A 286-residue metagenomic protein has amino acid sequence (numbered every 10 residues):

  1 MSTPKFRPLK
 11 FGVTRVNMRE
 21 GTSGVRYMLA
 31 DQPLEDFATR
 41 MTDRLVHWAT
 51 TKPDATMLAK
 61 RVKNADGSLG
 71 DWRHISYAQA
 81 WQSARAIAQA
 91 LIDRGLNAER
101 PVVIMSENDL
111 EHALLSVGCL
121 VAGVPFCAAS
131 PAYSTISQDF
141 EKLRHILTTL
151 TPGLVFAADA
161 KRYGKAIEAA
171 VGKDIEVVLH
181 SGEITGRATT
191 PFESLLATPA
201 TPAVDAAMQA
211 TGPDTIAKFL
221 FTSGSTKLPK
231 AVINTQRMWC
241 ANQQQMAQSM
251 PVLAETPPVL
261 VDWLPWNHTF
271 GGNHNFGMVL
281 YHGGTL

Functional and structural regions predicted by a protein language model:
R15-L29, R44-S76, A217: AMP-dependent adenylate-forming
P33, M57-V117, S134-K142, F192-A200 (+1 more regions): Conserved AMP-binding/adenylate-forming core of the ANL superfamily
P53-T56, H180, G186-F221, K227-L228 (+2 more regions): Conserved pre-ATP/AMP-binding loop-to-beta segment of ANL
A88, D109-S134, H145-L154, P258-V259 (+1 more regions): A short helix-loop-beta submotif of the ANL/AMP-binding
S106, I175-T185: Short beta-strand elements of ligand-binding domains
S106-L110, S130, W263-T269: Conserved AMP-binding
Y133-E168, P199-T201, N242-V261: Conserved ATP-dependent adenylate/AMP-binding module captured primarily in the ANL superfamily
C240-V259, W266-L286: Conserved AMP-binding/adenylation subdomain of ANL enzymes
